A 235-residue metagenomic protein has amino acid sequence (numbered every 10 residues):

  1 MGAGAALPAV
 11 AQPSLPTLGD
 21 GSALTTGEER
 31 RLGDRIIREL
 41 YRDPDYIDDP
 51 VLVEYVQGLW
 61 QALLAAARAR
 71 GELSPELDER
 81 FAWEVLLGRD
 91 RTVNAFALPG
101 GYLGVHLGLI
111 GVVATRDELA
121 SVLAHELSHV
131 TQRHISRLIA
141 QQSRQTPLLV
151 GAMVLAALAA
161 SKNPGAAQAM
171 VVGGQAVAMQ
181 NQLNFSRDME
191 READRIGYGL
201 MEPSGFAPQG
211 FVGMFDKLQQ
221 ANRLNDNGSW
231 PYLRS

Functional and structural regions predicted by a protein language model:
M1-A11: N-terminal export signals
A3-G4, S161-N163: Short helix-capping/linker segments at secondary-structure and domain boundaries
A11-G151, A156-K162, M179-F185, E192-S235: Peri-catalytic and regulatory segments of divalent metal-dependent proteins
A166-A167: Phosphoinositide system proteins, centered on phosphoinositide phosphatases and their trafficking scaffolds
V171-G174, D188-E192: Active-site-adjacent, His/Asp/Glu-enriched structural segments that form or flank metal-binding and acid/base networks
